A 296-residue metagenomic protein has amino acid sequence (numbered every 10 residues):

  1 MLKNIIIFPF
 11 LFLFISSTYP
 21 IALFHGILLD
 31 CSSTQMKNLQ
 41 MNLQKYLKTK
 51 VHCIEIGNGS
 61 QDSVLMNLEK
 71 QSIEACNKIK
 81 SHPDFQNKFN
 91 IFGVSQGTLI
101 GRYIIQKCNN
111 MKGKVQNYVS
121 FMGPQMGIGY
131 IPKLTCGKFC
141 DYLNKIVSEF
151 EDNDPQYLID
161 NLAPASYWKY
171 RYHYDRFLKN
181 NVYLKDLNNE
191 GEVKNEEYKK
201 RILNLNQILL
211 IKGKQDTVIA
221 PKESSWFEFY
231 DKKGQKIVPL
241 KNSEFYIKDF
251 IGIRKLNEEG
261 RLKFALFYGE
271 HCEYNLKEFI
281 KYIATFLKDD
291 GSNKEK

Functional and structural regions predicted by a protein language model:
K3-T18: Cleavable N-terminal signal peptides of Sec/SRP-targeted secreted and luminal proteins
S17-G57: Short, surface-exposed "cap/lid" segments of acyl-processing enzymes
Y19-H25, E69-D175: Serine-dependent carboxylesterase/thioesterase catalytic core of lipase-like alpha/beta-hydrolase/SGNH enzymes
L28-D30, N58-S60, Q96-L99, G123-G127 (+2 more regions): Solvent-exposed loop/turn segments at secondary-structure junctions within structured extracellular/periplasmic domains
S60-S72: Catalytic nucleophile-loop/oxyanion-hole region of alpha/beta-hydrolase and closely related hydrolase-like folds
K80-F85, N110, V193-I202, R254-K255: Surface-exposed acidic, glycine-flexible loop patches that form ligand/cofactor-binding and adhesion interfaces
L158-K222: Serine-hydrolase catalytic core
E197-K296: C-terminal catalytic-base region of ester-bond hydrolases, centering on the histidine of the charge-relay
